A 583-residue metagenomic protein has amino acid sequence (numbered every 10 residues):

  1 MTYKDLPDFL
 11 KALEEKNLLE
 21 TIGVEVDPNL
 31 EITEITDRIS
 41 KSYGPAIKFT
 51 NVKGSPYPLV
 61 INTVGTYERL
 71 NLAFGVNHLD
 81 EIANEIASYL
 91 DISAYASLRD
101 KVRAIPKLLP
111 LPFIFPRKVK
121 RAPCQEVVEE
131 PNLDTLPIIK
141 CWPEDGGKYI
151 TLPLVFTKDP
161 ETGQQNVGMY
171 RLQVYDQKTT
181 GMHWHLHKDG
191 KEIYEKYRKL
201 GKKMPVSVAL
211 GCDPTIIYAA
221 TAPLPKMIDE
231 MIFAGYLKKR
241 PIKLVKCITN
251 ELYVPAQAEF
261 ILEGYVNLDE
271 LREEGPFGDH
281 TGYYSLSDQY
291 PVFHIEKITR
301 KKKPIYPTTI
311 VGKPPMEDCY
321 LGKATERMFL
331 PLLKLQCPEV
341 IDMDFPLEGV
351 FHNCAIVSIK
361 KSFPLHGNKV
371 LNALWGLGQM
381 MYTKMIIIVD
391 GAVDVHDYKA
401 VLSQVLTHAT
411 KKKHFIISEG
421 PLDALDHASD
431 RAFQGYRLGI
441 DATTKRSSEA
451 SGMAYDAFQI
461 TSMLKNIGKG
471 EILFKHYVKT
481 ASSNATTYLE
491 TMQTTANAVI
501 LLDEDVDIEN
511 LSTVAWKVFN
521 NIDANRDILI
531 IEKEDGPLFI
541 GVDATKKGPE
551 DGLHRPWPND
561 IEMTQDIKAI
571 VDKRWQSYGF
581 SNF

Functional and structural regions predicted by a protein language model:
M1-F277, T281-V292, E296-F583: Extended, highly charged
